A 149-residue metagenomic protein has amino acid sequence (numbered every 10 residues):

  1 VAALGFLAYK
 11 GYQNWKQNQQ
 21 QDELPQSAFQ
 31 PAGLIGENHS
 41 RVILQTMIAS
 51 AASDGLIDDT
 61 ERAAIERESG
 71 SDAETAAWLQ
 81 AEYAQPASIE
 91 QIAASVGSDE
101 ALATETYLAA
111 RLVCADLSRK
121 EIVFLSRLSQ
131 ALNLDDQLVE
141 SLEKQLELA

Functional and structural regions predicted by a protein language model:
V1-T46, T60-A149: Small-residue-enriched hydrophobic alpha-helices in membranes
I48-S50: Primarily EF-hand calcium-binding motifs
D54-G55, A115: DG-centered beta-turn motif at the end of beta-strands
